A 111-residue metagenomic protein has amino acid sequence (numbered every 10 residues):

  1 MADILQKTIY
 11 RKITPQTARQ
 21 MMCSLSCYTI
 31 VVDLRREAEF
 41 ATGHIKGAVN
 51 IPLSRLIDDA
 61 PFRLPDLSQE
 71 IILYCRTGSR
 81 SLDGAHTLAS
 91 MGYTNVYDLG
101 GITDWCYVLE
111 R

Functional and structural regions predicted by a protein language model:
M1-T29, E37-E70, R76-R111: Rhodanese-like catalytic fold shared by cysteine-dependent sulfurtransferases and DSP/PTP-type phosphatases
V32: Active-site flanking residues adjacent to catalytic metal/cofactor-binding acidic residues
